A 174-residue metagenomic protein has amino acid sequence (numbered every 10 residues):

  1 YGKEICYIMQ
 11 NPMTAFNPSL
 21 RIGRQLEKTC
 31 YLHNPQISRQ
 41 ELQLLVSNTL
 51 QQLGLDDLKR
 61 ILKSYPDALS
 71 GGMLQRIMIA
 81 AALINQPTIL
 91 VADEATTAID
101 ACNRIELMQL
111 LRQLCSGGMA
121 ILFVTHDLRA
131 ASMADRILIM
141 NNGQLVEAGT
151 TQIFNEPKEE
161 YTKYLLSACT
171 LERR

Functional and structural regions predicted by a protein language model:
S64-L69, M73: Conserved ABC ATPase signature
I79, L107: Hydrophobic anchor residue at the start of the ABC signature
I84-T88: A short, proline-enriched helix->beta-strand linker immediately N-terminal to the Walker B motif in ABC-type P-loop
L90-D93: Catalytic Walker B motif of ABC-type/P-loop ATPase nucleotide-binding domains
S132-I139: Conserved catalytic segment of ABC-fold P-loop ATPases
M140, Q152-R174: C-terminal boundary and immediately downstream tail of ABC-type ATPase nucleotide-binding domains
